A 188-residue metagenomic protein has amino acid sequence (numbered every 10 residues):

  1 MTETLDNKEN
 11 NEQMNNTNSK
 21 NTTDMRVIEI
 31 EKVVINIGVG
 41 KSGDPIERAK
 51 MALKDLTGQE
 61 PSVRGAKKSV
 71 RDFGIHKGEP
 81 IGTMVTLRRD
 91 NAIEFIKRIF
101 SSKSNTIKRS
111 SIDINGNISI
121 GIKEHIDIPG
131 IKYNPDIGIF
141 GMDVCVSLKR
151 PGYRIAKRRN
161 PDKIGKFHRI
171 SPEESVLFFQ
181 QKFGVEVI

Functional and structural regions predicted by a protein language model:
M1-I188: Ribosome-associated RNA-binding proteins
